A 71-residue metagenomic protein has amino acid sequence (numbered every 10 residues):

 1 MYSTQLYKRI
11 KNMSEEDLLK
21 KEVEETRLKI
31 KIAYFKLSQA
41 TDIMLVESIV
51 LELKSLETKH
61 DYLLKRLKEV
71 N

Functional and structural regions predicted by a protein language model:
M1-N71: Charge-rich amphipathic alpha-helical interaction elements
